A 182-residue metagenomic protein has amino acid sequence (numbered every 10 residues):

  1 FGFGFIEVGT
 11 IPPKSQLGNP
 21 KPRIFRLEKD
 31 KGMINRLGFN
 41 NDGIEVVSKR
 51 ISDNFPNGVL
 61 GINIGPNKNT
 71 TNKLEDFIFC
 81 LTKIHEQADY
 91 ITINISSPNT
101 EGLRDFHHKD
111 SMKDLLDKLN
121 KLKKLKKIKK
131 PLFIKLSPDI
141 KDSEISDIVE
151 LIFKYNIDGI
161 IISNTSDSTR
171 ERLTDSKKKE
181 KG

Functional and structural regions predicted by a protein language model:
F1-F5, R36-V46, T71-H85: Glycine-rich anion/phosphate-binding loops
G4-V8, N35, L60-I64, I91-N94 (+2 more regions): Hydrophobic faces of well-ordered beta-strands that scaffold small-molecule active sites in alpha/beta enzyme cores
G9-V59: A gly/proline- and charged-residue-enriched helix-loop-helix capping module
T10-K21, G32-N35, D89-K109, T169-E171: Glycine-rich, proline-tolerant flexible connector loops at the mouths of alpha/beta enzymes
I11, G65-N69, S96-P98, K135-D139 (+1 more regions): Active-site beta-loop-alpha junctions enriched in small/polar residues
I44, S48-S52, I78-H85, K109-N120 (+1 more regions): Generic structural signal for well-ordered alpha-helices, preferentially at hydrophobic/aromatic core positions
P66-I78, D105, S111, F133-F153: Active-site glycine- and acidic-residue-rich loops that bind and position anionic ligands or nucleotide-like cofactors
P98-S111, L151-G182: Glycine/Thr-rich beta-alpha phosphate-binding loop at enzyme active sites
